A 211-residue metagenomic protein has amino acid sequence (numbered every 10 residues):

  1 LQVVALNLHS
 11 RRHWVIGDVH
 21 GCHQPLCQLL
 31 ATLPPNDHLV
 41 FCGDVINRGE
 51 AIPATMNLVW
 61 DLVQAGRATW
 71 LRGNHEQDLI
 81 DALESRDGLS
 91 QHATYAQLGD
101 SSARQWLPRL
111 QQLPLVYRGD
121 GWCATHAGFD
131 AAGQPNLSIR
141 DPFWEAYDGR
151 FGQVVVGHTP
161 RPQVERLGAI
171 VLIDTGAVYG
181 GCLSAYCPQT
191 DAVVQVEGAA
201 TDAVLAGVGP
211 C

Functional and structural regions predicted by a protein language model:
L1-N57: N-terminal active-site segment of His-dependent metallophosphoesterases
Q2-S10, A31, W60-V63, L115-R118 (+2 more regions): A short acidic-Thr-Gly-centered motif at the start of a beta-strand
N7-L8, S138-I139, W144-C211: Acidic, His/Gly-rich catalytic cores of divalent-metal-dependent hydrolytic chemistry
H13-H20, W122-G128, V171-I173: Active-site-proximal beta-strand elements of phosphoester/diester hydrolases
D18, D44, V59, G73-N74 (+5 more regions): Divalent metal-coordination and catalytic microenvironments
H20-P25, N47-E50, H75-I80, Y117 (+3 more regions): Active-site environment of divalent metal-dependent phosphoester hydrolases
N36, R48-A124, L137-A146: Active-site neighborhood of divalent metal-dependent phosphoester bond hydrolases
